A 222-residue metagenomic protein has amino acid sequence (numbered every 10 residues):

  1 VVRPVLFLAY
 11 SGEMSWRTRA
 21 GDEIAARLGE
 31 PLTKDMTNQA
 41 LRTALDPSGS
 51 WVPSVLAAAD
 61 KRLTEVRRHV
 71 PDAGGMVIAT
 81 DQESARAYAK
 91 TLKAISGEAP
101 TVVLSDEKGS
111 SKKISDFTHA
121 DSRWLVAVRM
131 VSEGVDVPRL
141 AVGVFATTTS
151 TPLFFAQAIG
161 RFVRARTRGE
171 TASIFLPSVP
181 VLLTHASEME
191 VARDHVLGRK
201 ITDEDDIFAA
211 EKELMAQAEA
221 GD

Functional and structural regions predicted by a protein language model:
V1-D72: Interdomain helical connector at the RecA1-RecA2 junction of SF1/SF2 helicase-like NTPases
L41-P47, W51-S54, R62, V181-D222: Long, largely alpha-helical accessory region at the distal end of helicase-like NTP-driven motors
W51-K61, S84, K112-K113, M130: Well-ordered alpha-helical segments embedded in enzymatic catalytic cores
R67-G74, I95-A99, P138-V142: Short, surface-exposed connector motifs at secondary-structure boundaries
G74-M76, W124: Residue-level preference for the first positions of well-ordered beta-strands
M76, T80, D222: Ligand-binding pocket scaffold of soluble enzyme catalytic domains
A79-L104: Conserved helicase motor "Helicase C" RecA-like lobe of SF1/SF2 P-loop NTPases
A99-F208: Conserved RecA-like P-loop NTPase helicase motor core
